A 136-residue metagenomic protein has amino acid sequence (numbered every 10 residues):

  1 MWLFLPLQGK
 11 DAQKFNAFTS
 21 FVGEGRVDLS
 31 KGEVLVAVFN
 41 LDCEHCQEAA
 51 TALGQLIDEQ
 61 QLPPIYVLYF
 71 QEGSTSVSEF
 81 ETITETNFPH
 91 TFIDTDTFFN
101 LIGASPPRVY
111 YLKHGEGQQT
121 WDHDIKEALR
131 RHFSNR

Functional and structural regions predicted by a protein language model:
M1-V27: N-terminal "domain-start" segment that seeds a small globular fold
R26-Q47, L53: Short active-site neighborhood of thiol/selenol oxidoreductases, capturing the structured segment around
A37, Y66-L68, Y111: Structural beta-sheet core signal
V38-D42, Y69-E72, D122-H123: Structural motif
D42-H45, G73-S74, G117: Short acidic, S/G/P-rich loop/turn micro-motifs used as interaction or catalytic elements
H45-Q61, D124-I125: Typically the conserved alpha-helix immediately C-terminal to a functionally engaged Cys/Sec in thioredoxin-like
L62-V77, E85-D96: Thiol-based oxidoreductase modules, predominantly thioredoxin-like and allied folds used for disulfide exchange
D96-S134: Thiol/disulfide oxidoreductase modules built on the thioredoxin-like
